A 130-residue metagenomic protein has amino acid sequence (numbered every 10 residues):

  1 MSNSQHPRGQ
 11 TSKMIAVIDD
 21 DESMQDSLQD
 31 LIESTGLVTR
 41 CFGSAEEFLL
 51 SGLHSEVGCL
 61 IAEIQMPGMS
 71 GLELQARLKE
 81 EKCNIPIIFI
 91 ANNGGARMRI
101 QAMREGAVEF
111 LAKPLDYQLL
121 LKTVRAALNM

Functional and structural regions predicted by a protein language model:
M1-A16, E22-M24, Q29, Q118-M130: Non-catalytic signal-transmission and effector/linker regions of two-component phosphorelay proteins
C41-C59: Acidic, metal-coordinating helix/loop segments flanking the phosphotransfer/catalytic sites of two-component signaling
G43-S44, S70-E73: Acidic catalytic/metal-coordinating carboxylates
S51-S55, R77-N84, E105: Conserved phosphotransfer cores of two-component systems
E63, A91: Active-site residues of response regulator receiver
M66: Receiver (REC) domain active-site loop signature in two-component systems and cognate sites in sensor histidine kinases
E73, G94-E109: Alpha4 helix (beta4-alpha4-beta5 surface) of REC/receiver domains from two-component response regulators
K113: A Lys-centered signature of the CheY-like receiver
